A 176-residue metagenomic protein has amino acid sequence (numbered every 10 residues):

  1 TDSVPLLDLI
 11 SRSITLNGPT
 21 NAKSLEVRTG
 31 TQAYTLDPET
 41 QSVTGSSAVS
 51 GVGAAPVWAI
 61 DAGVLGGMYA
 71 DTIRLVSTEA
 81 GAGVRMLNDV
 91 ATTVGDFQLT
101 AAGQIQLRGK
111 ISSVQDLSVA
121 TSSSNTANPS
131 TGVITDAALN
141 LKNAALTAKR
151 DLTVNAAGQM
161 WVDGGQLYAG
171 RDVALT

Functional and structural regions predicted by a protein language model:
T1-T176: Extracellular and secretory-pathway beta-repeat/beta-biased strand scaffolds
